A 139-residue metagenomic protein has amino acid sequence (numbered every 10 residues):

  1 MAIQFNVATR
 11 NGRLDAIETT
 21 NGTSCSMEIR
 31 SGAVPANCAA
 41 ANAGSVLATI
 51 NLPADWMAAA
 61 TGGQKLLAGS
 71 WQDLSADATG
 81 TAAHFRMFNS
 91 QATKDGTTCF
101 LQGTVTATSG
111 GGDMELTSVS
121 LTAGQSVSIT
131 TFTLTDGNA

Functional and structural regions predicted by a protein language model:
M1-A83, N89-A139: Small cysteine-rich, disulfide-bonded extracellular modules of the LU/uPAR three-finger superfamily and closely related
